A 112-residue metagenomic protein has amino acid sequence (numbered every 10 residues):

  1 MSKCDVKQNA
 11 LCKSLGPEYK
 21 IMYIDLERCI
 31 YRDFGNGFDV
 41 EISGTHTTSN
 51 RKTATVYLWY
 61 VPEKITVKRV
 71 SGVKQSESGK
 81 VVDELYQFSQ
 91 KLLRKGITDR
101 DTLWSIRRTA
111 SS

Functional and structural regions predicted by a protein language model:
M1-G37, P62-D83, Q87-S112: Negatively charged, low-complexity tracts enriched in Asp/Glu with abundant Ser/Thr
F34-T66: Acidic, low-complexity, intrinsically disordered interaction modules
